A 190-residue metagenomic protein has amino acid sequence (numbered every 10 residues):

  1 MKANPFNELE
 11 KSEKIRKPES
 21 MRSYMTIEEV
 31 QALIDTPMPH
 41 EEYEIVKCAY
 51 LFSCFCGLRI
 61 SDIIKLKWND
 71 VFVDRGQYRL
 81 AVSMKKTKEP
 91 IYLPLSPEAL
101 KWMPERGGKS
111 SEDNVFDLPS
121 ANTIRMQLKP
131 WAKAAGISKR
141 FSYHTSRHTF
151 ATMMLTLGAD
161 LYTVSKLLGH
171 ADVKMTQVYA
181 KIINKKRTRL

Functional and structural regions predicted by a protein language model:
M1-A3, L58, G108, I137 (+2 more regions): Helix N-cap/coil-helix junction residues
N4-I60, I64, K86, S110: Basic, Lys/Arg- and aromatic-enriched nucleic-acid-binding interface segment
K11-S12, E29, C56, K65-P104: Conserved tyrosine-mediated DNA breakage-rejoining catalytic core shared by Y-recombinases
Y24, M84-K88, L168-L190: Catalytic-site neighborhood detector that most strongly recognizes the C-terminal catalytic loop/helix of tyrosine
I45-K47, P119-A121, S138-G158: Short basic/aromatic active-site micro-motif
F52-S53, L66, M153-M154, L167: Short alpha-helical segment immediately N-terminal to, or the first helix within, an HTH/HTH-like DNA-binding domain
D70-Q77, S138-K139, A159-V178, K185: Short, polar N-cap/turn motifs at the start of nucleic acid-interacting alpha helices
P94-S138: Active-site/catalytic core of tyrosine-dependent DNA strand-transfer enzymes
